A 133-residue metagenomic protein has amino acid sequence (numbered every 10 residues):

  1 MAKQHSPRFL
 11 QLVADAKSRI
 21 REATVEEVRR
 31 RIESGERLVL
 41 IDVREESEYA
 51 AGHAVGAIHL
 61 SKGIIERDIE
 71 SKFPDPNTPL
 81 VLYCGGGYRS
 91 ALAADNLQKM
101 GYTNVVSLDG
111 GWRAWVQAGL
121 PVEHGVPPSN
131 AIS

Functional and structural regions predicted by a protein language model:
M1-L38, E46-P79, G86-S133: Rhodanese-like catalytic fold shared by cysteine-dependent sulfurtransferases and DSP/PTP-type phosphatases
I41: Active-site flanking residues adjacent to catalytic metal/cofactor-binding acidic residues
